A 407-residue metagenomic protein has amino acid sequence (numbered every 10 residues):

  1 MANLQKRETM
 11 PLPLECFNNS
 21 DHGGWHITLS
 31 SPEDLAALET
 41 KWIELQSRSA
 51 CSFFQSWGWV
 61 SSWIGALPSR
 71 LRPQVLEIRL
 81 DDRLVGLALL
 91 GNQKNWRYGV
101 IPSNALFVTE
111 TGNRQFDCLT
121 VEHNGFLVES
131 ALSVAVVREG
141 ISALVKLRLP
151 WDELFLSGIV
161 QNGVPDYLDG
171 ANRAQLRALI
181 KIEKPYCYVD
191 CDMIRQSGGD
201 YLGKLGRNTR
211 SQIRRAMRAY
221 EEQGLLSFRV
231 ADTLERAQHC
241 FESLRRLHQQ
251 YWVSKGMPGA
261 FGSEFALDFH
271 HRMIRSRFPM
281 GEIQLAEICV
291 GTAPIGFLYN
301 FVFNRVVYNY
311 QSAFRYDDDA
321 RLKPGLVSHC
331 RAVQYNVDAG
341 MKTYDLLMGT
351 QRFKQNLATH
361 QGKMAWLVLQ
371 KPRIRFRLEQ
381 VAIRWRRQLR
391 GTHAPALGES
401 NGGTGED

Functional and structural regions predicted by a protein language model:
M1-D407: N-acyltransferase acceptor-side catalytic subdomain
